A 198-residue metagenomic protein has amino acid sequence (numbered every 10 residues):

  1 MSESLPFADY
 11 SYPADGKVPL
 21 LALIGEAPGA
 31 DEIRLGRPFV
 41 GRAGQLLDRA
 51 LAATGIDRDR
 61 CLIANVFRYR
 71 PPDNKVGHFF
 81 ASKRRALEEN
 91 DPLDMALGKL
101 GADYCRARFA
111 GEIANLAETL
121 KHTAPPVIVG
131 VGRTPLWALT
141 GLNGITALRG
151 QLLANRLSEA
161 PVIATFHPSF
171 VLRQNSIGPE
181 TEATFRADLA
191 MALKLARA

Functional and structural regions predicted by a protein language model:
M1-A198: A polyanion-binding, active-site-adjacent surface
